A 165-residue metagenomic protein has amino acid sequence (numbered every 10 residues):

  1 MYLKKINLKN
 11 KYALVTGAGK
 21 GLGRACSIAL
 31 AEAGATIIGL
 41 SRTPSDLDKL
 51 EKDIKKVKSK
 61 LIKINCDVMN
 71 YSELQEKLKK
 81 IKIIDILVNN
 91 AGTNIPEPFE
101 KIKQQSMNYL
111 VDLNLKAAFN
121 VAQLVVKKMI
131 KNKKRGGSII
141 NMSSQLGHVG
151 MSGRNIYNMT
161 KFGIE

Functional and structural regions predicted by a protein language model:
Y12, G19-G21: Conserved glycine-rich cofactor-binding loop
A35-K49: Conserved glycine-rich Rossmann-like NAD(P)H-binding loop of the short-chain dehydrogenase/reductase
S45, N65-E76, Q104: The beta1-alpha1 cofactor-binding region of Rossmann-like NAD(H)/NADP(H)-dependent oxidoreductases
P98-F99, K103-V111: Substrate-binding pocket helix/loop in short-chain dehydrogenase/reductase
I102, G150-N158: Active-site loop-to-helix junction immediately N-terminal to the catalytic Tyr of the SDR YXXXK motif in Rossmann-fold
A122, T160: Active-site helix of classical SDR
S144: Residue(s) in the substrate-gating loop at a strand-loop-helix junction that position the organic substrate next
